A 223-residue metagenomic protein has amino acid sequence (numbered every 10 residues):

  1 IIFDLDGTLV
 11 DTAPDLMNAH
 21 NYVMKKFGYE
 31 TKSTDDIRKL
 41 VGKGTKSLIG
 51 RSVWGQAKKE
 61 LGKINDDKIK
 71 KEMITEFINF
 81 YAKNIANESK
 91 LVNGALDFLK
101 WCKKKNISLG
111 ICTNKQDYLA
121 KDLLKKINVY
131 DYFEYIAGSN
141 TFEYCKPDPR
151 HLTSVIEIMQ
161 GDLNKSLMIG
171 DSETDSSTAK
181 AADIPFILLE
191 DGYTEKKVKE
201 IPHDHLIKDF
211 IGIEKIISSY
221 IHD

Functional and structural regions predicted by a protein language model:
I1, D35, D117, K121-D223: Asp-based, Mg2+/Mn2+-dependent phosphohydrolase catalytic module
I1-K39, G50-V53: Active-site neighborhood of HAD-like aspartate-dependent phosphohydrolases
N18-Y22, D36, L48, E72 (+6 more regions): Alpha-helical elements of Rossmann-like donor-binding domains used by nucleotide-donor carbohydrate transfer enzymes
V23-M24, G44-I64, L123, V155-I156: Helix-loop "lid/cap" segments that line or gate small-molecule binding pockets
F27, R51-D97: Metal-dependent phosphoesterase signature
E30, S108, P185: Residue-level detector of anion-binding/catalytic polar loops
A82-I111, D117, K121, K146-P149: Short, acidic loop-to-helix structural element flanking the phosphoryl-transfer center in phosphate-processing enzymes
